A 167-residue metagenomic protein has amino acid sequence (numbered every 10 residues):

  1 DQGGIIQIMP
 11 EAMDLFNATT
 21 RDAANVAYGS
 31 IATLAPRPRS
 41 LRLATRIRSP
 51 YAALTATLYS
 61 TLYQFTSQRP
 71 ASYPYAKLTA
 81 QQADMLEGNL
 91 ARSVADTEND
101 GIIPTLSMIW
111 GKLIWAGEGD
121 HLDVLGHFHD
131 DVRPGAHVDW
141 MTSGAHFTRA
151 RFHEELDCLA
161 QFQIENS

Functional and structural regions predicted by a protein language model:
D1-S167: Helical cap/lid subdomain of alpha/beta-hydrolase-fold lipid enzymes that gates access to the catalytic pocket
